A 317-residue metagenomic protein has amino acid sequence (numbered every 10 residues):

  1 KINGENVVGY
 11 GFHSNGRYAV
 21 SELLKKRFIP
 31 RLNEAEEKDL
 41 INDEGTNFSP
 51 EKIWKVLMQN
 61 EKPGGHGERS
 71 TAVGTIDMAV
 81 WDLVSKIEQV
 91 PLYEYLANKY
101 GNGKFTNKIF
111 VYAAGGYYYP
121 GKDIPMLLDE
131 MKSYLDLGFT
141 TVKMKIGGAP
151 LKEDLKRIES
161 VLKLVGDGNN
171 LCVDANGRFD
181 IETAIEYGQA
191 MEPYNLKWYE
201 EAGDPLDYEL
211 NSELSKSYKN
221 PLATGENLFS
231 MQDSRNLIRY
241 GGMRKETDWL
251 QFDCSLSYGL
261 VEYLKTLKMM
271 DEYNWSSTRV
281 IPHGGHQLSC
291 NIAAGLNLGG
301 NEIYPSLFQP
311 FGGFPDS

Functional and structural regions predicted by a protein language model:
I2-I87: Metal- or metallocofactor-binding catalytic centers and their adjacent structured scaffolds across diverse enzyme
G4, I29, N33, E37 (+6 more regions): Generic secondary-structure signature for well-ordered alpha-helical cores
N6, I76, Q89, V142 (+6 more regions): Conserved, mostly hydrophobic/aromatic
L40, Y95, K145, W198-A202 (+1 more regions): Flexible, glycine/charged-enriched surface loops at secondary-structure junctions
M78, L83, M144-I146, A175-N176 (+4 more regions): Generic detector of well-ordered alpha-helical packing
N98-Y218: Metal-dependent enolase-superfamily TIM-barrel catalytic cores that perform enediolate-based chemistry
Q189, L206-S317: Shared catalytic-loop signature of beta/alpha-barrel
